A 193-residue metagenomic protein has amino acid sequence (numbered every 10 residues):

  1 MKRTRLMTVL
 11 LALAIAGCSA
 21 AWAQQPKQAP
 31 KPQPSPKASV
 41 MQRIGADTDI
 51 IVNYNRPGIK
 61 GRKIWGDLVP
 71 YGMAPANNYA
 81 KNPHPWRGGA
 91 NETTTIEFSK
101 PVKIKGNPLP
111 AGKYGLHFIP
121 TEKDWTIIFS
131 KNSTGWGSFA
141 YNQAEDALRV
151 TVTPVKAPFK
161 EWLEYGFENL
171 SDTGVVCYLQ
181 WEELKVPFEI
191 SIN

Functional and structural regions predicted by a protein language model:
M1-L10: Bacterial N-terminal signal peptides that target proteins for export
R3, Q24-P110, G115-N193: Targeting-peptide/extracellular-domain and disordered-appendage signature
V9-C18: Bacterial N-terminal signal peptides
S19-A23: Juxtamembrane cytosolic interface motif at the C-terminal end of transmembrane helices
